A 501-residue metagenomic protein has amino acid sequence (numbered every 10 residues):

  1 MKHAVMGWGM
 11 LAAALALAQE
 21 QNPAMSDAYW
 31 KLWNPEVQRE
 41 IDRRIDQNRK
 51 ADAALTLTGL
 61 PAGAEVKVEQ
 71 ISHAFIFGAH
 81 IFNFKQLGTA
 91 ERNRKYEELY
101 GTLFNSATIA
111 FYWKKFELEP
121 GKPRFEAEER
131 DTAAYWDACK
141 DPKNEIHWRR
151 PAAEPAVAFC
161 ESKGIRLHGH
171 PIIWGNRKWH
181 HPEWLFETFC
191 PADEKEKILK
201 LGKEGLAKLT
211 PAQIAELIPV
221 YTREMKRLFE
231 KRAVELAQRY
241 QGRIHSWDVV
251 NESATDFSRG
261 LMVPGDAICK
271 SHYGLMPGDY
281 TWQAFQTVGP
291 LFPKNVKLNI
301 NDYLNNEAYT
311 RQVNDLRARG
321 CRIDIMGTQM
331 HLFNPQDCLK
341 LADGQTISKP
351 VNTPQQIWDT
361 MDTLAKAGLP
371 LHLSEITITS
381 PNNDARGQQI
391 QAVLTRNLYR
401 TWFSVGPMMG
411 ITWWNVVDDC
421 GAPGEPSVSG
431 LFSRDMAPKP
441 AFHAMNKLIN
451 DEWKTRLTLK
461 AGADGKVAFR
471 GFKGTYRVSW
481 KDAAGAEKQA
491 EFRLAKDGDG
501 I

Functional and structural regions predicted by a protein language model:
G9-A18: Hydrophobic h-region of N-terminal signal peptides that target proteins for export in Gram-negative bacteria
Q19-Q86, S106, E119, F125-E126 (+7 more regions): Beta-strand-rich domain onsets/edges
N22-A24, Y29-W30, E187, P191-E194 (+11 more regions): Aromatic-rich peripheral "rim/lid" segments of glycoside hydrolase catalytic domains that contact and position glycan
L55, A107, C160, L236 (+5 more regions): Conserved, mostly hydrophobic/aromatic
F77-A79, F104-I109, L167-P171, H245-V249 (+4 more regions): Hydrophobic faces of well-ordered beta-strands that scaffold small-molecule active sites in alpha/beta enzyme cores
T89-T102, V467-R477: Short Pro-Gly-centered beta-turn/loop motif in secreted/extracellular proteins
Y100-F104, F111-E216, R227-L228, A233-R239 (+3 more regions): Aromatic-lined substrate-binding rim segments of carbohydrate-active enzymes
H147-R166, M262-V263, A267-N383, R400-M408 (+2 more regions): Glycoside hydrolase catalytic-domain groove-lining segments
